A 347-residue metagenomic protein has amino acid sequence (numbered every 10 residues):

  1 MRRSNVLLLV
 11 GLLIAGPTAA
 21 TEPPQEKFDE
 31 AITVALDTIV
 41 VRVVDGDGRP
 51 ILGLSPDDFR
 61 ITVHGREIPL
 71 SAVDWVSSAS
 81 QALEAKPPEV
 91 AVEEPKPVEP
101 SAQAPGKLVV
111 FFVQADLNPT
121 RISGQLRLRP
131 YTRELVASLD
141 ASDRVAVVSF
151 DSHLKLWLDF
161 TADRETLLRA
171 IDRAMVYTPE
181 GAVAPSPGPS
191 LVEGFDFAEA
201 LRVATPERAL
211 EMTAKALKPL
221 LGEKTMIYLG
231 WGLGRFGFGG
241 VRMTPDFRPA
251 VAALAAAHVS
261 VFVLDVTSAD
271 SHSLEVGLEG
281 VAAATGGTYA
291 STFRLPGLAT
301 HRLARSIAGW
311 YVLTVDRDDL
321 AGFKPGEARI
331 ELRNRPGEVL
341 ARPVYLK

Functional and structural regions predicted by a protein language model:
M1-L7: Bacterial N-terminal signal peptides that target proteins for export
L7-G16: Bacterial N-terminal signal peptides
A20-K347: Scaffold/interface architecture of coatomer-like assemblies
